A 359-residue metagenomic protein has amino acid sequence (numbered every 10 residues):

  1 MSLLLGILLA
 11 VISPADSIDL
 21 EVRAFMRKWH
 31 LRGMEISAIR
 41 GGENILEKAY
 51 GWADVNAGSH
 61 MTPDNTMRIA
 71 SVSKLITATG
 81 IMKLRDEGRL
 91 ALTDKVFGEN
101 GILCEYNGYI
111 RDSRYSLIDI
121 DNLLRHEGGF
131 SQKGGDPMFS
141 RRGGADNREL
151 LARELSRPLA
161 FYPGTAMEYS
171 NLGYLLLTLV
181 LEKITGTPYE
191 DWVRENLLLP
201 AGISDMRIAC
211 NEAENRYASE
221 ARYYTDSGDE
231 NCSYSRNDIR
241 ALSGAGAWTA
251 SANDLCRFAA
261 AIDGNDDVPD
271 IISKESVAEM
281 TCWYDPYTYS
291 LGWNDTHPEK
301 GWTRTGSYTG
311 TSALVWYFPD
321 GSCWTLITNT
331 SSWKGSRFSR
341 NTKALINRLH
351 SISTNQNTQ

Functional and structural regions predicted by a protein language model:
S2-S13: Hydrophobic h-region of N-terminal signal peptides that target proteins for export in Gram-negative bacteria
P14, I18, N65, L92 (+5 more regions): Residue-level signature of the cytosolic catalytic core of signaling kinases
P14-A49, E182-T185, R194-E195, E230-Q359: Catalytic loop of the DD-peptidase/beta-lactamase superfamily, centered on the K-T-G motif and neighboring
D19, R68-V72, D86-S131, S156-P158 (+1 more regions): Active-site helix/loop module of the DD-peptidase/beta-lactamase fold, centered on the serine-lysine SxxK catalytic
R27-E35, N56-N122, F161-L172, S243: Short active-site loop at a secondary-structure junction that contains or immediately precedes the catalytic residue(s)
A38-E43, R68-A91, K95, L123 (+4 more regions): Alpha-helical scaffold elements that line and support the substrate/ligand-binding pocket of soluble hydrolases
W52-D54, K95-E105, D136-R141, E212-A213 (+1 more regions): Short linear capping/connector segments at secondary-structure termini
R111, Q132-N215, L242-C256: Catalytic-site signature segments of enzymes, centered on catalytic residues
